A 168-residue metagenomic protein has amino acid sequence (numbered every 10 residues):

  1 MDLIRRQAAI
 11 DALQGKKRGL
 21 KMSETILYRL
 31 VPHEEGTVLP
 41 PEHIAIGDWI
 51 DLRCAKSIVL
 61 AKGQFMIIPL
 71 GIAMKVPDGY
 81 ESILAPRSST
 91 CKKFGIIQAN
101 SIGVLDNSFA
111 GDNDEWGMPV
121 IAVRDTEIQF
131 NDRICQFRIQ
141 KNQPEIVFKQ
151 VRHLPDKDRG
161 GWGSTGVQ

Functional and structural regions predicted by a protein language model:
D2-Q168: DUTPase catalytic domain/fold
